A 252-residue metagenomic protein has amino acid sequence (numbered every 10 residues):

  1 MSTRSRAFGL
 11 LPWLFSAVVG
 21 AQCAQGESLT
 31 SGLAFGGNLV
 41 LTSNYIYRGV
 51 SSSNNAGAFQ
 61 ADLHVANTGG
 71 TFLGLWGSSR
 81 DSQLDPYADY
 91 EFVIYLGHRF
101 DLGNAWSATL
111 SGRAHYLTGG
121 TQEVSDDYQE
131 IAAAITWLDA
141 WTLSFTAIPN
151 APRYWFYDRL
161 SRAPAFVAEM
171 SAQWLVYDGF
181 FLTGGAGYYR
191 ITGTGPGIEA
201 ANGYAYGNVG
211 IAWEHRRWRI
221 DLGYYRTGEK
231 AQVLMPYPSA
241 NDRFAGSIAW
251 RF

Functional and structural regions predicted by a protein language model:
M1-A34: Cleavable N-terminal export/targeting peptides
C23-Q83: Short glycine/proline- and aromatic-enriched beta-strand/turn motifs that initiate or cap beta-hairpins
S31-L33, N55-F59, A88-F92, W106 (+5 more regions): Residues that define the transmembrane beta-barrel architecture of outer-membrane proteins
L41-Y47, G77-D81, F100, A114-T118 (+6 more regions): Transmembrane beta-strands of outer-membrane beta-barrel pores
Y47-N54, Q83-Y90, G120-D127, Y154-S161 (+2 more regions): Outer-membrane beta-barrel translocator domains and adjoining extracellular loop/strand segments of Gram-negative
G69-L75, N104-L110, D139-F145, W174 (+2 more regions): Repeated loop/turn-to-beta-strand initiation elements of outer-membrane beta-barrel proteins
D126-G195, Y224: Detector for outer-membrane/organellar transmembrane beta-barrel domains, recognizing the amphipathic beta-strand
W174, V209-W218, Y224, P238-F252: Outer-membrane beta-barrel "beta-signal"
